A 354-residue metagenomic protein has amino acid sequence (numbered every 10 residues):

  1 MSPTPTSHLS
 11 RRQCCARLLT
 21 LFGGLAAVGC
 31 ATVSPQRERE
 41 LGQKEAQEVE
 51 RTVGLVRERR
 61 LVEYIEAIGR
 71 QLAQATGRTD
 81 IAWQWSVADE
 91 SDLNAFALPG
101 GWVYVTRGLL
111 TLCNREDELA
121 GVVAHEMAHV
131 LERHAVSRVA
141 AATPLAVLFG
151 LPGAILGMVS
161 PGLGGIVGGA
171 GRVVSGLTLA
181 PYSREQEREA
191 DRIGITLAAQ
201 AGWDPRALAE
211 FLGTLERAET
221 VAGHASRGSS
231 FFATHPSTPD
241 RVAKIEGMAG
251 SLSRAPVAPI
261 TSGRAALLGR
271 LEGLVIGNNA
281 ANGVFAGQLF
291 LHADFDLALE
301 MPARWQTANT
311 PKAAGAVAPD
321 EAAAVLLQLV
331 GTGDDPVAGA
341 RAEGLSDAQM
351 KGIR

Functional and structural regions predicted by a protein language model:
S2-F22: N-terminal secretory signal peptides and thylakoid transit peptides that target proteins across membranes
C15-L18, C30-P302, Q306, T310-A324 (+1 more regions): A Zn2+-metalloprotease active-site environment signal
